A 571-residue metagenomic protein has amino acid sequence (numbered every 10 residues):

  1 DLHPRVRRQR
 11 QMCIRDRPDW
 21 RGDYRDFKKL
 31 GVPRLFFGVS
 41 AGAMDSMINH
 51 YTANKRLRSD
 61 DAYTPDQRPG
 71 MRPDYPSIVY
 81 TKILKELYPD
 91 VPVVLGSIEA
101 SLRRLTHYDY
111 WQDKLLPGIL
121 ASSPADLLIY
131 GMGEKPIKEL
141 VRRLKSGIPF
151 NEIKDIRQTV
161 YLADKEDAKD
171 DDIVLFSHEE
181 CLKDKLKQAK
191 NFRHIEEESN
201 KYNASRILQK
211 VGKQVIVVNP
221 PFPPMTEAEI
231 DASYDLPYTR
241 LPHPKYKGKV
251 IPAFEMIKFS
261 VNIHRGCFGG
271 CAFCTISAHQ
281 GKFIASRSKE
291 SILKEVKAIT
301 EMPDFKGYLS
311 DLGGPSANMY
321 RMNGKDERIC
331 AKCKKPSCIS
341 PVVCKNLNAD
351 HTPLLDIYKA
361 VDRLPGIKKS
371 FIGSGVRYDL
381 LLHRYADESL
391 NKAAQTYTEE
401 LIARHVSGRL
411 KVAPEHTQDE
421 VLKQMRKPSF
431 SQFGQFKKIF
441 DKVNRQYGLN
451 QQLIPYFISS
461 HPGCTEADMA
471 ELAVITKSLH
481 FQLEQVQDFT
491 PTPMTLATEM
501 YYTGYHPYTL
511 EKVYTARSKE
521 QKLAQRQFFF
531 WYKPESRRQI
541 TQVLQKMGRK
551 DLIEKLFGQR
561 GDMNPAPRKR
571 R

Functional and structural regions predicted by a protein language model:
D1-R10, I14: Single conserved hydrophobic/aromatic residue that forms the stacking wall/gate of nucleotide- or nucleobase-binding
R5, K249-T275, Y308: N-terminal pre-triad scaffold of radical SAM enzymes
R5, P18-V211, N219-P223: Glycine-rich beta-alpha loop elements in corrinoid/cobalamin-binding modules across cobalamin-dependent enzymes
G22, F150-N200, K213, F222-M225 (+8 more regions): Terminal amphipathic helices with adjacent charged low-complexity linkers/tails
K28, L35, A43, I156-T159 (+7 more regions): Flexible, glycine-rich loop/tail regions that form catalytic "lids" or insertion modules at the edges of active sites
D45-N54, L102-R104, E134-E139, E166 (+6 more regions): Flexible glycine/acidic-rich beta-alpha junction loops that bind and position SAM and/or redox cofactors in anaerobic
K187-S260: N-terminal [4Fe-4S]-dependent radical SAM core
A298-I454, I458-P462: Conserved SAM/AdoMet-binding glycine-rich loop
